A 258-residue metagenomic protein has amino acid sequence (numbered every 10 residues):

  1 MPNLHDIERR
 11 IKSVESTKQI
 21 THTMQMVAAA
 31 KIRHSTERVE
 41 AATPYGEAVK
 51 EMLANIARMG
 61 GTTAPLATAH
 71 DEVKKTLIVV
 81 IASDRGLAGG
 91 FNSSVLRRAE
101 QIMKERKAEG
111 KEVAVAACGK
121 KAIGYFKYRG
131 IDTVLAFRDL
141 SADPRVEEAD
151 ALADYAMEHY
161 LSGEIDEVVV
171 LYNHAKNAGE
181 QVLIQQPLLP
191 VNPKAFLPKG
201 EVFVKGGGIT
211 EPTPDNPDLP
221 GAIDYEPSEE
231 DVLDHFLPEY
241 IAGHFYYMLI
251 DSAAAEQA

Functional and structural regions predicted by a protein language model:
M1-A258: C-terminal beta-strand-loop-alpha-helix "lid" module of Rossmann-like NAD(P)-dependent dehydrogenases
